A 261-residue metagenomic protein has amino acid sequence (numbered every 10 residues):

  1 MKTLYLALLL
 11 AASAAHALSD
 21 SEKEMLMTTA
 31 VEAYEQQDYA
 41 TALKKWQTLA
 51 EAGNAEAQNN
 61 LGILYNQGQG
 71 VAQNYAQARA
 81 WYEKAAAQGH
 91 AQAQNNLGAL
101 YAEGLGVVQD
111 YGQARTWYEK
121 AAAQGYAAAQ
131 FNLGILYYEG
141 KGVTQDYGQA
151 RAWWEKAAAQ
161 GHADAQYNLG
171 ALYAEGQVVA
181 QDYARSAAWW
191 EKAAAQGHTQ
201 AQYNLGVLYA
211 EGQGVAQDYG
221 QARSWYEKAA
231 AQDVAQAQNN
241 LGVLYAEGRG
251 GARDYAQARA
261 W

Functional and structural regions predicted by a protein language model:
M1-A7: Sec-dependent signal peptide recognition, specifically the positively charged N-region followed immediately by
L8-L10, A15-K44: N-terminal leader/linker segments that initiate helical-solenoid repeat arrays
S21, A33-D38, E51-N54, Q67-Q69 (+16 more regions): Short helix-capping/linker turns of helical repeat alpha-solenoids
L26-A33, K45, L49, N60-Q67 (+5 more regions): Hydrophobic face of amphipathic alpha-helices that form TPR/SEL1-like repeat modules and related alpha-solenoid
